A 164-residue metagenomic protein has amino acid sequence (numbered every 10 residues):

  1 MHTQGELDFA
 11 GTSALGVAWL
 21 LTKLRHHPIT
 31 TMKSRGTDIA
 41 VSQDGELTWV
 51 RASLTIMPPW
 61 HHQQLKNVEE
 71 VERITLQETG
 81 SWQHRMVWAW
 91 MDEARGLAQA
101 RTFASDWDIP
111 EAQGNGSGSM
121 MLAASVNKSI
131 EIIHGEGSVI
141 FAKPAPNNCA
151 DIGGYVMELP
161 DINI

Functional and structural regions predicted by a protein language model:
M1-I164: Active-site proximal loop and beta-alpha junction motif in alpha/beta enzyme cores
